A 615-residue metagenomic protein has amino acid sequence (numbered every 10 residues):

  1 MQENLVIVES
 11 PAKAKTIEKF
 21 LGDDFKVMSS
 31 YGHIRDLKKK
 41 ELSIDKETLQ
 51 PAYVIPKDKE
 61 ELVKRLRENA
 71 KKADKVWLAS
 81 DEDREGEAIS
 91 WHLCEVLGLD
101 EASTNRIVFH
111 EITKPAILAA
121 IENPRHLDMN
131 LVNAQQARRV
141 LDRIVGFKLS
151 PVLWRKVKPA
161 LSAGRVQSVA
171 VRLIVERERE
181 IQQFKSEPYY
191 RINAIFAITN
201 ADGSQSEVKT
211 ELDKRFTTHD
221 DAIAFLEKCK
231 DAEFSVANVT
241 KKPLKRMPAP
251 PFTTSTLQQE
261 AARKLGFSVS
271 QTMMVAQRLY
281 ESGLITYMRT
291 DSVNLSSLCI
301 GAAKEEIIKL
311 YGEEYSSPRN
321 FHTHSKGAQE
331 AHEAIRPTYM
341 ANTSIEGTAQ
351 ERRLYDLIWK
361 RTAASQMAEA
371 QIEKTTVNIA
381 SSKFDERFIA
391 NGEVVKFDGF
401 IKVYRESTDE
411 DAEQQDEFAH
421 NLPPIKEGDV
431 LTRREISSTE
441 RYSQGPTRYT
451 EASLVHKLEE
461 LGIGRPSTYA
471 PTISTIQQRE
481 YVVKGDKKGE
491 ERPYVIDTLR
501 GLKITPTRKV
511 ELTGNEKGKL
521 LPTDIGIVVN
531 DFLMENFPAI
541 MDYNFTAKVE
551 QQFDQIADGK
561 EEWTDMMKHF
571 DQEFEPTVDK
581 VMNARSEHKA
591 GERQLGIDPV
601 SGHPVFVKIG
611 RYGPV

Functional and structural regions predicted by a protein language model:
M1-R139, K148, T408: Intrinsically disordered, low-complexity regulatory segments
E3-L5, T16, S150, A160 (+4 more regions): Basic, low-complexity terminal or inter-domain segments flanking catalytic cores
A52, S80-E82, L99-N105, P124-V132 (+7 more regions): Short, polar/flexible loop-turn hinges at active-site or ligand-entry regions and domain interfaces
I112-F196, N238-K245: C-terminal or mid-to-C-terminal helical accessory/interaction module adjacent to the motor/catalytic core
F216-F252, K426-D429, S437-T439, K548: Metal- or metallocofactor-binding catalytic centers and their adjacent structured scaffolds across diverse enzyme
V236-T240, M247-A261, T286-T290, G445-K457 (+1 more regions): Short acidic, hydrophobic short linear motifs in intrinsically disordered regions
Q258-E260, K264-Q271: A conserved hydrophobic secondary-structure block that centers on an alpha-helix together with its immediately flanking
